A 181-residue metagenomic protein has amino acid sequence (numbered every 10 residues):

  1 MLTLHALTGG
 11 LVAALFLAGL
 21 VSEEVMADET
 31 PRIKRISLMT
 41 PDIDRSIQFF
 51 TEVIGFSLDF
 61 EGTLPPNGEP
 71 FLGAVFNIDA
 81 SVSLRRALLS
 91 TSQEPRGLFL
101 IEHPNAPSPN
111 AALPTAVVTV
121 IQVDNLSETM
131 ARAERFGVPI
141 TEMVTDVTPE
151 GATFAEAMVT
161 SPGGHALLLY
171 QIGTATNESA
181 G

Functional and structural regions predicted by a protein language model:
M1-L4: N-terminal secretory signal peptides that target proteins for export/translocation
T8-G19: Bacterial N-terminal signal peptides
G10, G97-I101: A short acidic-to-branched-hydrophobic micro-motif
V25-D42: Short N-terminal segments immediately surrounding and downstream of signal-peptide cleavage
D28, L38, E61, L100 (+1 more regions): Vicinal oxygen chelate
I33-R35, P114-V118: Eukaryotic phosphotyrosine signaling hubs
M39-E94, E128, R135, A152: Core segments of cupin and vicinal oxygen chelate
